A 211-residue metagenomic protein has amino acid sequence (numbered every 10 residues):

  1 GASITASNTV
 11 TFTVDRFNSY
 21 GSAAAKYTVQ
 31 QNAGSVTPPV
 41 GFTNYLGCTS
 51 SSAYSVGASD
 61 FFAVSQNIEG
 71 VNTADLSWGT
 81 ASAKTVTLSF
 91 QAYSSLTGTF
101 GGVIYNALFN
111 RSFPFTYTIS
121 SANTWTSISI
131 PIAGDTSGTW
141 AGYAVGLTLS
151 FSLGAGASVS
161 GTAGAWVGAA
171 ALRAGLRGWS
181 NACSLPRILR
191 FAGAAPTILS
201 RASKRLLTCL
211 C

Functional and structural regions predicted by a protein language model:
G1-C211: Extracellular and organelle-lumenal recognition/adhesion modules and their flexible linkers in secreted
